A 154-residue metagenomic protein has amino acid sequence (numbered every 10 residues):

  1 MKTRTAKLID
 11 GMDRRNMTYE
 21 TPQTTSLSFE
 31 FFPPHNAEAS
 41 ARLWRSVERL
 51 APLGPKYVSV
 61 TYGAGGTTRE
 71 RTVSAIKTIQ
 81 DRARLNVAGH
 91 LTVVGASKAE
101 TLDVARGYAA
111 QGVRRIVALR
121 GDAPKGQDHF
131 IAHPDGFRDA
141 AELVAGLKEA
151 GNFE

Functional and structural regions predicted by a protein language model:
R4, L8-V60: Conserved N-terminal beta1-alpha1 strand-loop-helix module at the mouth
T25-P33, V58-V60, V87-L91, I116-A118 (+1 more regions): Hydrophobic faces of well-ordered beta-strands that scaffold small-molecule active sites in alpha/beta enzyme cores
P34-E38, A64-R69, V94-S97: Short, small-residue-enriched loops and turns at beta-alpha junctions that line or gate enzyme active sites
H35-V58, K98, L102-E154: Alpha/beta enzyme core
A51-P52, K56-G65, R69-A75: Active-site-flanking structural segment that lines cofactor/substrate pockets
Y62-G63, T92-V94, R120-A123: Short, ordered loop/turn segments at secondary-structure junctions
T68-G89, D135-E154: Alpha-helix-loop-beta-strand connector modules within alpha/beta enzyme cores
